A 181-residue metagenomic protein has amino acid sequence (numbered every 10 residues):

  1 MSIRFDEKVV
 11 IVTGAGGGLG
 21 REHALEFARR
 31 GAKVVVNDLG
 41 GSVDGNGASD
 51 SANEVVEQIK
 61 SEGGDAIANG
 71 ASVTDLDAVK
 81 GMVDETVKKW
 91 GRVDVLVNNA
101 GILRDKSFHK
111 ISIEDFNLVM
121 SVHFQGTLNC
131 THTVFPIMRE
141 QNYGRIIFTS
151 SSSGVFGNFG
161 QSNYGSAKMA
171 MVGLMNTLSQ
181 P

Functional and structural regions predicted by a protein language model:
I3-V35: Canonical Rossmann dinucleotide-binding motif of NAD(H)/NADP(H)-dependent dehydrogenases/reductases, specifically
S49, G70-G81, I113: The beta1-alpha1 cofactor-binding region of Rossmann-like NAD(H)/NADP(H)-dependent oxidoreductases
I59, S107-F108, S112-N117: Substrate-binding pocket helix/loop in short-chain dehydrogenase/reductase
K106-H109, F156-N163: Active-site loop immediately N-terminal to the catalytic Tyr-X3-Lys motif of short-chain dehydrogenase/reductase
T131, A167: Active-site helix of classical SDR
P136, Q180-P181: Alpha-helical segment proximal to the catalytic Tyr-Lys
S151: Residue(s) in the substrate-gating loop at a strand-loop-helix junction that position the organic substrate next
